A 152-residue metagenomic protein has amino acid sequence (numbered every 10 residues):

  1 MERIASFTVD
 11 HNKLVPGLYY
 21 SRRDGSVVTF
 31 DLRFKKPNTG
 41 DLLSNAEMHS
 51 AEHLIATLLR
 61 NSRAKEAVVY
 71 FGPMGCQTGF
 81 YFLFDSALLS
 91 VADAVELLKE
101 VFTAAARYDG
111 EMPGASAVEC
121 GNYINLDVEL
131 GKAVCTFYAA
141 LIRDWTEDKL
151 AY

Functional and structural regions predicted by a protein language model:
M1-N38, E147, A151-Y152: Non-catalytic terminal extensions that flank enzyme cores
V27-R60, Y70-F71: Active/ligand-binding-proximal structured segments within catalytic/core domains that scaffold catalytic residues
A51, I55, C76-T78, D93-L97: Generic hydrophobic, aliphatic-rich segments that mediate packing or membrane embedding
L54, L58-R63, E100-A104: Generic non-transmembrane alpha-helical segments
L59-V68, L89-A92: Short, solvent-exposed secondary-structure capping/transition elements
A64-G75, A106-S116: Short, flexible active-site-proximal loops enriched in glycine and acidic residues
C76-S86: A generic structural motif
L83-D85, V91-Y152: Acidic/histidine-enriched segments that form metal/cofactor-coordinating and catalytic pocket/exosite environments
